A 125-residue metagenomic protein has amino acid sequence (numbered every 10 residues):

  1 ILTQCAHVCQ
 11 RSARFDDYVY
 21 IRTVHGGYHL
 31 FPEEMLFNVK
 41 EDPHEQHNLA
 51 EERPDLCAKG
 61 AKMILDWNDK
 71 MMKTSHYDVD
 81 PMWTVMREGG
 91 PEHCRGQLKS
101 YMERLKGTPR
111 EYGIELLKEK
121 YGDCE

Functional and structural regions predicted by a protein language model:
I1-M35, V39, H44: C-terminal cap/loop subdomain of S1 sulfatases and analogous C-terminal strand-loop tails that border
L49-E125: Long, internal low-complexity/basic segments
